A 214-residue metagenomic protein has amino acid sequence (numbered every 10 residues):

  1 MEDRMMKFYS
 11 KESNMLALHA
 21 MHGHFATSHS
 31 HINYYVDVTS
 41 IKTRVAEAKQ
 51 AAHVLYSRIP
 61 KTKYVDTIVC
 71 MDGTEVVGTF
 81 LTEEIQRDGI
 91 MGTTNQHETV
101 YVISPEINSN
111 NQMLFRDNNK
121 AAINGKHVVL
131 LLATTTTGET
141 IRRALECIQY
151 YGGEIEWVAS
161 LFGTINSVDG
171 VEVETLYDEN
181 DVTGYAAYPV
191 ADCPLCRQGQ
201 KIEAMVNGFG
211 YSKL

Functional and structural regions predicted by a protein language model:
M1-Y64, G208-L214: Active-site-facing substrate-recognition patch
E2-F8, L145-L214: PRPP-dependent phosphoribosyltransferase catalytic core
I59, I85-G89, I148, G152: Active-site catalytic pocket residues across diverse enzymes, especially alpha/beta-hydrolases
T62-T74: Short glycine-rich phosphate-binding loop at a beta-alpha junction
V65-D66, K126, E156: Conserved acidic residues
C70, L130-L131: Hydrophobic Val/Ile/Leu positions in short beta-strands of Rossmann-like dinucleotide-binding domains
E75-V129, T136-E139, V190: Short, glycine/charge-rich flexible loops or terminal/linker lids adjacent to PRPP-binding catalytic cores
T135-I148: A phosphate-binding catalytic loop at a beta-strand-loop-alpha-helix junction that coordinates phosphoryl groups
